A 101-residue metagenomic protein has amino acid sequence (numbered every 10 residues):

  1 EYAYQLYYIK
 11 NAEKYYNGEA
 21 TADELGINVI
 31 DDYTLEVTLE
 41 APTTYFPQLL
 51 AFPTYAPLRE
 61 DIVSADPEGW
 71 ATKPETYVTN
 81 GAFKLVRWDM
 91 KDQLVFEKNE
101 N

Functional and structural regions predicted by a protein language model:
E1-Q5, E36: Aromatic- and charge-enriched surface segment that lines or borders ligand/interaction sites
A12-E24, I30-Y33, L39-N101: Gly/Pro-rich hinge or "lid" segments in bacterial periplasmic/extracellular proteins
